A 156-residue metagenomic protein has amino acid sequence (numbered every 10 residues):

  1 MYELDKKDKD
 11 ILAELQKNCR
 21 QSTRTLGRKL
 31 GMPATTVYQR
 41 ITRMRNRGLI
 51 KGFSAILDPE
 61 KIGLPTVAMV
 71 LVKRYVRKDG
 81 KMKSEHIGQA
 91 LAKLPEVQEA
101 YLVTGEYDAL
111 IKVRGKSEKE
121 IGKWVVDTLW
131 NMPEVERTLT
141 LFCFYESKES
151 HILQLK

Functional and structural regions predicted by a protein language model:
M1-K156: A compositional/biophysical signature of low hydrophobicity enriched in polar/charged and small residues
